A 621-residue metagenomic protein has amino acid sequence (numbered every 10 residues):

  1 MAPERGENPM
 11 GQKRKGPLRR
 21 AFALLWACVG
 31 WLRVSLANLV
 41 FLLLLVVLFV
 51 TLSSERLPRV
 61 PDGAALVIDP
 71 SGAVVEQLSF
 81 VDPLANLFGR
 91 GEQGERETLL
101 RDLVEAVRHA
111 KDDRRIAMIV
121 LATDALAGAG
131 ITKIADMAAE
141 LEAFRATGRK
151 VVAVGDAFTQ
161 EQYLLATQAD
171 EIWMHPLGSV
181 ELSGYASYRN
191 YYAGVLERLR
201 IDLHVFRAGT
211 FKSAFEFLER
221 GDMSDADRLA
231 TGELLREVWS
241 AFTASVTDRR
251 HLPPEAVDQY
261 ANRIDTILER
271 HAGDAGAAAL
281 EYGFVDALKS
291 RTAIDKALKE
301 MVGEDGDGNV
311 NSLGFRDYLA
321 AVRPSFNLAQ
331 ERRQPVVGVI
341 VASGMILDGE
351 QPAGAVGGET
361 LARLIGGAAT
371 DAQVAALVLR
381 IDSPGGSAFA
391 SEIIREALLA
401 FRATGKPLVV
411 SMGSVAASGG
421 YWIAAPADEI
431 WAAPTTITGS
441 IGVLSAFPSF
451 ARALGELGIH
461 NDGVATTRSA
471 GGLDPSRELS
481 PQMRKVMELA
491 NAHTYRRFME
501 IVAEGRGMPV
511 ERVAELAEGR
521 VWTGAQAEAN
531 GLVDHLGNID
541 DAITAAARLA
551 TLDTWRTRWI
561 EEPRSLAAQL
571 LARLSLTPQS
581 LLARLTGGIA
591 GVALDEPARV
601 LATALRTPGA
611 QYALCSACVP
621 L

Functional and structural regions predicted by a protein language model:
M1-G30: N-terminal Lys/Arg-rich, disordered targeting/topogenic segments
K13, S325-L328, R332-Q373, E562-L621: Intrinsic disorder and flexible/low-complexity segments
R20-R56, D62-G63: Hydrophobic alpha-helical transmembrane signal-anchor segments
W31, L57-V60, A85, G91 (+8 more regions): Non-catalytic accessory/assembly modules
A64-N190, N327-A453: Cleft-lining beta-strand/loop regions that shape enzyme active-site pockets
R189, A193-K299, A451, G455-A550 (+1 more regions): Charged, glycine-interspersed solvent-exposed loop segments at helix/strand-loop junctions that cap or gate access
G273, I294-V339, I394, A572: Extracytoplasmic and endomembrane cell-envelope/extracellular-matrix remodeling and assembly machinery
D541-R573: C-terminal intrinsically disordered, low-complexity extensions immediately downstream of enzyme catalytic cores
